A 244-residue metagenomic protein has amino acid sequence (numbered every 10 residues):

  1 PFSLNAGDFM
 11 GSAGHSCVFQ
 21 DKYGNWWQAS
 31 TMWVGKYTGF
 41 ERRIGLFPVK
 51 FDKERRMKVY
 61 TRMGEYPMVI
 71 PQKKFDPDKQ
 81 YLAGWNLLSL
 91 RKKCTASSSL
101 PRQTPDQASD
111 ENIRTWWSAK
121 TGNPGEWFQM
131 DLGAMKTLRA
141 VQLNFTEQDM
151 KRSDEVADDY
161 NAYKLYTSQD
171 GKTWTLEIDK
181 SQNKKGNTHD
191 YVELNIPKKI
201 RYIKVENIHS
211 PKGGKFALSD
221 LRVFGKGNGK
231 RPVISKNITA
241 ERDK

Functional and structural regions predicted by a protein language model:
P1-C17, V59-K79, W85, Q182-K185: Surface loop/turn signatures of beta-propeller and other carbohydrate-active proteins
N5-F9, G39-F40, A119-K120: Short Gly/Pro-enriched turn/cap motifs at secondary-structure boundaries
F19, N25-V34: Hydrophobic core segments of beta-strands in well-ordered, beta-rich domains
M32-E41, E147-E155: Short, conserved, GDST-rich strand-edge loop motifs in beta-rich repeat architectures
I44-D52: Beta-propeller blade signature
R55-Y60, T173-T175: Beta-strand initiation motifs
P77-E111, K236-K244: Predominantly extracellular/luminal regions of secreted and cell-surface proteins, especially disulfide-bonded
D110-I178, T188-D243: Aromatic, loop-rich ligand-recognition surfaces of beta-strand-rich domains
